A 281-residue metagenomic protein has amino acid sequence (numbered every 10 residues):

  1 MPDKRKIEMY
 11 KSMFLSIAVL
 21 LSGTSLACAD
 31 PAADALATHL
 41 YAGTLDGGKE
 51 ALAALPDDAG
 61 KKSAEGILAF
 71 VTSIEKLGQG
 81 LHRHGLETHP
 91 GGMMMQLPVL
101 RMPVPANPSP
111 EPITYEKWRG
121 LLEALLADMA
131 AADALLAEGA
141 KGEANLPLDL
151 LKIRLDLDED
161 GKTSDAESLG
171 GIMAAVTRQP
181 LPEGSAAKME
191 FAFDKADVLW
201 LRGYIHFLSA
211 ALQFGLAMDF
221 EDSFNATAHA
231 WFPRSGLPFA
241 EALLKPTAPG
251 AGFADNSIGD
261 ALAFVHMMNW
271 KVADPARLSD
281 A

Functional and structural regions predicted by a protein language model:
M1-E8: Short, Lys/Arg-enriched N-terminal segments with co-localized hydrophobic residues within the first ~10-30 amino acids
F14-S25: Bacterial N-terminal signal peptides
P31, A35, H39-G47, F70-A281: Short coil/linker segments at helix-helix boundaries
D58-K61: Residue-level recognition of tetratricopeptide repeat
S63-E65: Alpha-solenoid helical repeat scaffolds
